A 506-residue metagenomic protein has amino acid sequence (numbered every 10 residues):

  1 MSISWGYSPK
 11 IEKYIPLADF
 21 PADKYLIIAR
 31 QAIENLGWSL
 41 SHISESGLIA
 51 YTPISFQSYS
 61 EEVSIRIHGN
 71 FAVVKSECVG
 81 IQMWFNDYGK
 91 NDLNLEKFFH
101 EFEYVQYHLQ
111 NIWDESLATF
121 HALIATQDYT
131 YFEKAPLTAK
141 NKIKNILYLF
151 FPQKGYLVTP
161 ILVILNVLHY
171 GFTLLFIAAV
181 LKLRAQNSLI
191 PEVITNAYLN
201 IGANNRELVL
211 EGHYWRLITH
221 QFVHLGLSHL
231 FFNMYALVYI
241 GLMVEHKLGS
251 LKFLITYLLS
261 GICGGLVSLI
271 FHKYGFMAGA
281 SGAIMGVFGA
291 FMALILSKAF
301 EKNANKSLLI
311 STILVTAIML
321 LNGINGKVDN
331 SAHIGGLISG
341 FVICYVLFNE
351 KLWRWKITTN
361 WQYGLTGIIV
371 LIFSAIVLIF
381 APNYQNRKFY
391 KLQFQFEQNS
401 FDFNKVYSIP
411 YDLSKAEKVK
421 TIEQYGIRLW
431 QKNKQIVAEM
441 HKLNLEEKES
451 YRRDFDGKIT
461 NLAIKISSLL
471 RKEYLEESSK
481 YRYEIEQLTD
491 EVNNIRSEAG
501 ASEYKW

Functional and structural regions predicted by a protein language model:
M1-W5, E62-S64, V73, E96-E103 (+5 more regions): C-terminal transmembrane module of polytopic alpha-helical membrane proteins
S2-Y131: Ser/Thr-rich, low-complexity intrinsically disordered terminal regions
K24-Y25, I201, K432: Residue-level preference for nonpolar/small residues embedded in alpha-helices
F132-Q395, D402, E417-T421: A detector for small-residue-rich transmembrane helices and their helix-helix packing motifs
S400, A463-I466, L470: Extended alpha-helical coiled-coil scaffold domains characteristic of the BAR superfamily
S467-T489: Polar/charged, Q/E/K-enriched amphipathic alpha-helical segments with strong coiled-coil propensity that act as
Q487-W506: Short, low-complexity, Pro/Ser/Thr/Gly-rich segments in the mature regions of secreted, periplasmic
